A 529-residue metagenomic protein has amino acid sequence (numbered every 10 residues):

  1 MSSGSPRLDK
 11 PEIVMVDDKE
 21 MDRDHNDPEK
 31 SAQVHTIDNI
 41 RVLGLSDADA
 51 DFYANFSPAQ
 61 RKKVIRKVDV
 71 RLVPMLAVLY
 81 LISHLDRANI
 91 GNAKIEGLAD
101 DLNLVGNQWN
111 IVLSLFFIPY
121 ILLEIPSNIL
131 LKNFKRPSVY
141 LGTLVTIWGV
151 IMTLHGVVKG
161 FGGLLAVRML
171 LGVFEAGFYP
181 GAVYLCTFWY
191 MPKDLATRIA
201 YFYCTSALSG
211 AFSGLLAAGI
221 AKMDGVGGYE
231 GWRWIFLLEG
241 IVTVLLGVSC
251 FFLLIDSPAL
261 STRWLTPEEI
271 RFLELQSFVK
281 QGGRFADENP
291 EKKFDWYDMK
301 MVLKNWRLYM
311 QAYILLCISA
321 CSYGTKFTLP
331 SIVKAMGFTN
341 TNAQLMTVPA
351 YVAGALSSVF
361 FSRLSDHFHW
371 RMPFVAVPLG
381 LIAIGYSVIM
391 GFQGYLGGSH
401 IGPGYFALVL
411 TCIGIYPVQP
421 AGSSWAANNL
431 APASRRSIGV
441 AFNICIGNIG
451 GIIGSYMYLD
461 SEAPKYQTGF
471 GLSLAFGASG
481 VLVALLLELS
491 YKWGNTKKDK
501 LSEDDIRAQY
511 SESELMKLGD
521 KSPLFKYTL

Functional and structural regions predicted by a protein language model:
M1-I82, G106, F251-D287, Q467-L529: Intracellular terminal tails of multi-pass secondary transporters
G91, Y297-R363, Q419, S423-S424 (+1 more regions): Extracytoplasmic gate region of multi-pass secondary transporters
L102-N103, P126, F134-R136, V157-G163 (+6 more regions): Helix-breaking motifs and short loop linkers at transmembrane-helix boundaries and internal kinks in secondary membrane
S114-I129, V348-F360: Central cavity-lining transmembrane alpha-helices of secondary-active solute carriers, predominantly the Major
L122-G162: Conserved MFS/SLC helix-loop-helix module at the cytosolic interface between two early adjacent transmembrane helices
V139-T153, P373-V388: Structural signature of the two symmetry-related core transmembrane helices
G160-R168, E230-G231, Y309-Q311, H400-L408: Short hydrophobic/alpha-helical segments at membrane-entry points of transmembrane helices in Major Facilitator
A196-Y229, L237-T243, V440, I444-G454: Glycine-rich segments within core transmembrane alpha-helices of 12-TM secondary carriers
